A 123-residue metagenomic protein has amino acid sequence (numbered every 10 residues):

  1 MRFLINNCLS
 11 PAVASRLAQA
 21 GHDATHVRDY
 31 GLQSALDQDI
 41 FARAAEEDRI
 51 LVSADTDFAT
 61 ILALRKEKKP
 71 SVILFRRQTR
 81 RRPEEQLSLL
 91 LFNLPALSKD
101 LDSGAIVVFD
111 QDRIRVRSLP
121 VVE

Functional and structural regions predicted by a protein language model:
M1, A18-Q19, K66, L90-F92 (+1 more regions): Ribonuclease/tRNase effector modules and their secretory precursors
R2-V52: N-terminal first-folded block
N7, A54-T56, R77: Short secondary-structure boundary segments
L17, L62-R65, L101: Short, flexible helix/strand-to-coil boundary loops that buttress conserved ligand/catalytic motifs in alpha/beta
H26, I73-R76, V108, V116: Structural signal for conserved beta-strand scaffold positions within catalytic alpha/beta enzyme cores
I61-N93: Mid-chain, well-packed structural core segment of small domains
A96-E123: Charged phosphate-binding loop/patch that engages nucleotide di/tri-phosphates or the phosphate backbone of nucleic
